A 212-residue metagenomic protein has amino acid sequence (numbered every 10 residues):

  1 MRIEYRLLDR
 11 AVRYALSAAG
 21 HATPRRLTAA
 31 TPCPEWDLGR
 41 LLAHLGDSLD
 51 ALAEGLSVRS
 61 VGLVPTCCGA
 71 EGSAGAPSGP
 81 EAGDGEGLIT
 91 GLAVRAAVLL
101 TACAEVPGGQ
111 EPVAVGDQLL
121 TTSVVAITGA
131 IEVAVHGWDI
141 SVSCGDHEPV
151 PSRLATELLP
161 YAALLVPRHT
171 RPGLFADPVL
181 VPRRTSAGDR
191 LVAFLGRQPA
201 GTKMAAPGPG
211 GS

Functional and structural regions predicted by a protein language model:
M1-L7, A11-Y14, H21-P34, E54-G75 (+1 more regions): Structured surface interface patches that mediate subunit assembly and partner/cofactor docking
L41: Extended, alpha-helix-rich binding/interface surfaces that flank or overlap catalytic cores and mediate recognition
H44-L45: Glycine-rich loop at the start of a catalytic domain that most often binds anionic cofactors/ligands
